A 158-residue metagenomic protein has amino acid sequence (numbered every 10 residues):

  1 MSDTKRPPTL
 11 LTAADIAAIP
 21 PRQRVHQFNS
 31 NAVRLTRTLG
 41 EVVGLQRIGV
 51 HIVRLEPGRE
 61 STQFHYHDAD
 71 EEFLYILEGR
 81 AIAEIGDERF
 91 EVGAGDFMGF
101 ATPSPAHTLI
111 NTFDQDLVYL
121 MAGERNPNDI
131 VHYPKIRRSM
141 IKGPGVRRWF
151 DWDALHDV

Functional and structural regions predicted by a protein language model:
M1-R47, V131-V158: A short, N-terminal "cap"/entry segment at the start of jelly-roll beta-barrel domains of the cupin/DSBH fold
V33-T38, H51-H67: Conserved short histidine dyad/triad with adjacent acidic residue
G44, T102-D129: Ligand-binding loop in jelly-roll beta-barrel domains
I52-E56, Y66-E84, A122-E124: Short, conserved beta-strand element in jelly-roll/cupin
E60, D68, T102-A106: Short acidic (Asp/Glu) patches
F73, R80-I82, R89, A106 (+1 more regions): Structural motif
D87-T102: Short acidic-glycine-tyrosine-enriched beta hairpin
